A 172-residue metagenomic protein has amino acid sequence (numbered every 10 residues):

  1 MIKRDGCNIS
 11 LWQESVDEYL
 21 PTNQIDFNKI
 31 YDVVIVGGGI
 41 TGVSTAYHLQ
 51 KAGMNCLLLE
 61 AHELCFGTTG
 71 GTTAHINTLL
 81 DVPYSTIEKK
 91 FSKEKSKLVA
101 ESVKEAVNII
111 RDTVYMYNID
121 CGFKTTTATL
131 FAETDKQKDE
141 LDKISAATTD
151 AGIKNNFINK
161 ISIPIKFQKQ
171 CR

Functional and structural regions predicted by a protein language model:
M1-V33, K51: Extreme N-terminal leader/targeting segments of oxidoreductases
I2-E14, V82-E88, D112-R172: Flavin (FAD/FMN) cofactor-binding and adjacent substrate-gating region of FAD-dependent oxidoreductase domains
K29-L58: N-terminal Rossmann-like FAD-binding beta1-loop-alpha1 element of flavoenzymes
T72-S102: Glycine-rich active-site loop/strand segments that organize a redox cofactor
E94-D112, K143: A non-catalytic, amphipathic alpha-helix used as a structural packing/dimerization or gating element in enzyme scaffolds
